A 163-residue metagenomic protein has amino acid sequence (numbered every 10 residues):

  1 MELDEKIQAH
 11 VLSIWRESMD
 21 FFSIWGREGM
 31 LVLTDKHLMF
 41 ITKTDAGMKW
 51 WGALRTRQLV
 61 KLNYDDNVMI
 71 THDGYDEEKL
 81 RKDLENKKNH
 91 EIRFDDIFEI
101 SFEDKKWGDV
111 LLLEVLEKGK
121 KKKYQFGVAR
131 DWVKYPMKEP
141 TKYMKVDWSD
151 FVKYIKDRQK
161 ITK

Functional and structural regions predicted by a protein language model:
M1-W25: The phosphoinositide-binding surface of pleckstrin homology
L3, G26-E28, I41-K163: Acidic, Ser/Thr- and proline-rich intrinsically disordered linker/docking segments of eukaryotic scaffolds
G29-L33: Broad, structure-driven detector of short, well-ordered beta-strand segments within folded domains
K36-L38: Structural motif
